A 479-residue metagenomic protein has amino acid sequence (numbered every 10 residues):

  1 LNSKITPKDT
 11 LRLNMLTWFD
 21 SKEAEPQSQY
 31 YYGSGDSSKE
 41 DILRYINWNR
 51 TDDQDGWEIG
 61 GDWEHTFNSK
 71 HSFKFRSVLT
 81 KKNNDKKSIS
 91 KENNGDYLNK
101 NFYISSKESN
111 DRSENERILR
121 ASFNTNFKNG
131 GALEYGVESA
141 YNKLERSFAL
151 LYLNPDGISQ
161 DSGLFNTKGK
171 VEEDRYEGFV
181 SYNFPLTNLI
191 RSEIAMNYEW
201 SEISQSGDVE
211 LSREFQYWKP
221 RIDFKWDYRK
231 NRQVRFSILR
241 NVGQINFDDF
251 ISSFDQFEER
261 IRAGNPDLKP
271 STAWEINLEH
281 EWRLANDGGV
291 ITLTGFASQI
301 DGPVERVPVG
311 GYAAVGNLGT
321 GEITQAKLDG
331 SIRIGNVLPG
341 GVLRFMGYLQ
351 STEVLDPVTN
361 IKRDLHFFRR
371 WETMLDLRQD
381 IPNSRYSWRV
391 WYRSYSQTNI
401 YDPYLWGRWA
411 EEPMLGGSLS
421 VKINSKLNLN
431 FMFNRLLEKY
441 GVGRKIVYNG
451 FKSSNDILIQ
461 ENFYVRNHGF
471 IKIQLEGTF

Functional and structural regions predicted by a protein language model:
L1-W48: Periplasmic-side early beta-strands and strand-to-turn transitions of outer-membrane beta-barrels
K4-D20, R50-G207, L211, Y217 (+4 more regions): Face-selective signature of the C-terminal outer-membrane beta-barrel domain
A24-I42, K86-G95, K100, R146-N154 (+7 more regions): Outer-membrane beta-barrel translocator domains and adjoining extracellular loop/strand segments of Gram-negative
N49-D55, S109-N115, K168-D174, V209-Y217 (+6 more regions): Replace "Gram-negative outer membrane beta-barrel proteins" with "bacterial and organellar outer membrane beta-barrel
I59-G61, L119-A121, G178-V180, P220-I222 (+7 more regions): Membrane-embedded beta-strands of outer-membrane beta-barrel proteins, especially the hydrophobic/small aromatic
T167-V171, R213, V242-T292, A297-Q299 (+2 more regions): Outer-membrane beta-barrel signature, preferentially recognizing the C-terminal barrel domain of Gram-negative
V242, F345, S396, V421-F479: C-terminal beta-signal and adjacent terminal beta-strands/loops of Gram-negative outer-membrane beta-barrel proteins
T294-Q299, N317-T398: Gram-negative outer-membrane beta-barrel transporters
